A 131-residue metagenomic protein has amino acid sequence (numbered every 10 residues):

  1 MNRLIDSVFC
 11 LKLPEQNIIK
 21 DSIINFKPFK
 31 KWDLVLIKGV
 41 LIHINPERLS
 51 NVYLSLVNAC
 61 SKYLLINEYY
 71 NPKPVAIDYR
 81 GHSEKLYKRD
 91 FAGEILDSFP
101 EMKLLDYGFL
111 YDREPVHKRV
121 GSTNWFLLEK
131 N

Functional and structural regions predicted by a protein language model:
M1-K31, I44-N131: Class I (Rossmann-like) S-adenosyl-L-methionine-dependent methyltransferase catalytic domain, capturing the SAM-binding
L36: A conserved beta-strand element that flanks and buttresses the S-adenosyl-L-methionine
